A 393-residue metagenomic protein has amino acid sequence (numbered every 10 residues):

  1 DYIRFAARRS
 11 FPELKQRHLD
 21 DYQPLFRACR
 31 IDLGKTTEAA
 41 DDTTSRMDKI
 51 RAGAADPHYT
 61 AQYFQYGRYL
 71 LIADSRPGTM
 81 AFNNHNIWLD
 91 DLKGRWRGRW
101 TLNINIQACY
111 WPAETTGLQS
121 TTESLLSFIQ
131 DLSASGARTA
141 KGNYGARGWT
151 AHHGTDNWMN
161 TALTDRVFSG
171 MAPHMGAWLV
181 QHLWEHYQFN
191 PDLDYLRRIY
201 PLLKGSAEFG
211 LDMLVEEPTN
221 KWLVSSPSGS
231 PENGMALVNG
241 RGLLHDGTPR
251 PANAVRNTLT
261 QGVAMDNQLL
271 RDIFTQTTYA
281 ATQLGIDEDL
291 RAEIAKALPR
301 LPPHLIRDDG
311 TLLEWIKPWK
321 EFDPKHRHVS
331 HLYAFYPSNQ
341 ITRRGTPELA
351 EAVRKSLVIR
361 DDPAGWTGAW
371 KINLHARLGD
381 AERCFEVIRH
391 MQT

Functional and structural regions predicted by a protein language model:
D1-W100, L118-E123, I129-T139, T282-I286 (+6 more regions): Acidic/polar, glycine-enriched structural segments that form the non-catalytic walls/loops of the carbohydrate-binding
T60-D74, G176-E185, P201, G205-G210: Extended, hydrophobic/aromatic-rich amphipathic alpha-helical segments that build helical scaffolds
A61, R68-L70, K221-V224, W370: Beta-sheet entry/capping signal
R76-H85, T122-E123, N190-R197, G205 (+1 more regions): Short, well-structured active-site flanking segments
N86-R97, A151-M171, S228-G262, P318 (+1 more regions): Acidic/His metal-coordination segments adjacent to aromatic residues that form catalytic metal sites in metalloenzymes
L102-N105, A113-R138, G142, W158 (+4 more regions): Active-site core of glycosidic bond-cleaving carbohydrate-active enzymes
G205, F209-A280: Acidic/histidine-rich catalytic neighborhood
